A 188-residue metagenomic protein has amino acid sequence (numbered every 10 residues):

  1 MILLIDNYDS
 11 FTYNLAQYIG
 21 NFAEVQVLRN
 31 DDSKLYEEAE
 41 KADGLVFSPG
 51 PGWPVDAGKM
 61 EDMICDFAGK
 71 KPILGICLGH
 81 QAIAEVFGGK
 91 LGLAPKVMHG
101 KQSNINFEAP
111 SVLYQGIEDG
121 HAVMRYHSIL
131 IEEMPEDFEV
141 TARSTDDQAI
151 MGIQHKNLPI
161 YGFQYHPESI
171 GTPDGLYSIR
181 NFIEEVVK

Functional and structural regions predicted by a protein language model:
M1, E24, D43-G44, P72-L74 (+3 more regions): Structural signature of beta-strand start/N-cap positions in the alpha/beta core of ABC transporter nucleotide-binding
I2-N21: Short, charged N-terminal beta->alpha structural module
F11, L130-E132, I170-G171: Active-site environment of divalent metal-dependent phosphoester hydrolases
E24-D32: A short beta-strand-loop structural module common to alpha/beta enzyme folds
S33-A42: Short amphipathic alpha-helix with an adjacent loop that forms part of the alpha/beta core around
A42-S111, A122, I179-N181: Cysteine-nucleophile active-site neighborhood
S111-L158: Catalytic beta-strand/loop cores that center a nucleophilic Ser/Cys/Thr and support acyl-enzyme chemistry
S169-K188: Acyltransferase
